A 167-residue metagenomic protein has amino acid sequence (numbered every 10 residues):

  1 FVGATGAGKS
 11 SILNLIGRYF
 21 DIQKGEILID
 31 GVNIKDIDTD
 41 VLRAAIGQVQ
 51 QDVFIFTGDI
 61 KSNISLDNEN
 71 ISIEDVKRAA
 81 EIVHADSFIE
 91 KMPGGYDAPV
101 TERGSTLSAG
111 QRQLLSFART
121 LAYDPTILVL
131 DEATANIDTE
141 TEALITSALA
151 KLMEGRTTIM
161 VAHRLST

Functional and structural regions predicted by a protein language model:
F1-T167: ABC-type nucleotide-binding domain
